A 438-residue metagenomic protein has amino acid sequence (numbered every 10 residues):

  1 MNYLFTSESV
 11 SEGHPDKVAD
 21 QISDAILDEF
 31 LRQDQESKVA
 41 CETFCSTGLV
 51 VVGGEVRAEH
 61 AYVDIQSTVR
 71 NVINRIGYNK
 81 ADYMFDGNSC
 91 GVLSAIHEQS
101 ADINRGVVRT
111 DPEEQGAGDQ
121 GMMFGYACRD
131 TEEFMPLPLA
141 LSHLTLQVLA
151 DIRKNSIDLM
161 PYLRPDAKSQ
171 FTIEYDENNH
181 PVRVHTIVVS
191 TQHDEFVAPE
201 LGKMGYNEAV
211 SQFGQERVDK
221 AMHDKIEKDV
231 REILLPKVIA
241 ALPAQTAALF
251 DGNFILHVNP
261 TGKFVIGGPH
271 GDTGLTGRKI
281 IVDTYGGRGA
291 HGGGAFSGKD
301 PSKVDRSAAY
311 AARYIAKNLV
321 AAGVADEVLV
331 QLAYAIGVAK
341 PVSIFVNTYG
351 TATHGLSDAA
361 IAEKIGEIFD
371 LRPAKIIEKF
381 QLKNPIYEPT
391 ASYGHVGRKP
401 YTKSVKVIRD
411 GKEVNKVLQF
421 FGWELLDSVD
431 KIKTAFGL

Functional and structural regions predicted by a protein language model:
M1-A40, V429, A435: N-terminal, positively charged regions that mediate nucleic acid binding
T6, S67, N74-I266, G397 (+3 more regions): Glycine-rich, mobile lid/loop segments that gate access to catalytic sites or pores
E8-V10, H14-A19, Q115-T131, V265-A290 (+2 more regions): Conserved phosphate/anionic-ligand binding catalytic regions in large, soluble enzymes, centered on
E12-L31, D130-L149, K299-G323: Alpha-helical support elements that line or immediately flank enzyme active sites and cofactor-binding pockets
S37-C41, A167-I173, F254-V258, V324-A335: A short glycine-rich, hydrophobically flanked beta-strand micro-motif that places a catalytic Asp/Glu for divalent metal
A40-E59, I336-K340: Short, charge-patterned binding micro-sites
S46, E327, Y334-L438: Internal helix-turn-beta structural module
R278-I280, Y285-L329, K340-N347: C-terminal catalytic subdomain
